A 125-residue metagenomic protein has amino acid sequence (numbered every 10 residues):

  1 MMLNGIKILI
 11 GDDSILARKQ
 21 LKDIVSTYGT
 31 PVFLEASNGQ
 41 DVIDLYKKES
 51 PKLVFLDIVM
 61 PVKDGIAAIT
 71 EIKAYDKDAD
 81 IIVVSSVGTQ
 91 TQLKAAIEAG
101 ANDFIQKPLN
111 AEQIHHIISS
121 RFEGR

Functional and structural regions predicted by a protein language model:
I15-L34: Two-component/phosphorelay signaling modules centered on CheY-like receiver
N38-D41, D64-A67: Acidic catalytic/metal-coordinating carboxylates
E49-F55: Active-site beta3 strand of CheY-like receiver
P61-D64, T89: The feature encodes the CheY-like receiver
T91, L109-I118: C-terminal output helix
